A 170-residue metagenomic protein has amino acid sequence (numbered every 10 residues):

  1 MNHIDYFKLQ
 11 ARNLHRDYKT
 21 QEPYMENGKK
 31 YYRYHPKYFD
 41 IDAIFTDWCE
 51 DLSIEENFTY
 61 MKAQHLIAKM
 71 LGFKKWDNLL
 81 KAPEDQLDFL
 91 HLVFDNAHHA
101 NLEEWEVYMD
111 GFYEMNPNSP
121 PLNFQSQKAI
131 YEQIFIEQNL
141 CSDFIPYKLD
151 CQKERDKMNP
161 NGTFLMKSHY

Functional and structural regions predicted by a protein language model:
M1-Y170: Long, non-globular segments of proteins
